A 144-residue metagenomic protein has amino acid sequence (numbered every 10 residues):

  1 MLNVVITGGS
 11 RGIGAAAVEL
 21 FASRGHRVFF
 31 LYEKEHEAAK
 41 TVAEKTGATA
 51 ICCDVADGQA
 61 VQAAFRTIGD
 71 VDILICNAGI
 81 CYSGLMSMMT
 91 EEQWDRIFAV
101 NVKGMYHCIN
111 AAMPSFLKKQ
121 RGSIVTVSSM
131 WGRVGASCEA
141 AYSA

Functional and structural regions predicted by a protein language model:
S10-R11: Conserved glycine-rich cofactor-binding loop
R24-A39: Conserved glycine-rich Rossmann-like NAD(P)H-binding loop of the short-chain dehydrogenase/reductase
C52-A63, E91: The beta1-alpha1 cofactor-binding region of Rossmann-like NAD(H)/NADP(H)-dependent oxidoreductases
L85-M86, Q93-F98: Substrate-binding pocket helix/loop in short-chain dehydrogenase/reductase
S87, V134-A141: Active-site loop immediately N-terminal to the catalytic Tyr-X3-Lys motif of short-chain dehydrogenase/reductase
I109-N110: A short, exposed helix-loop element centered on a Lys and neighboring polar residues
S129: Residue(s) in the substrate-gating loop at a strand-loop-helix junction that position the organic substrate next
